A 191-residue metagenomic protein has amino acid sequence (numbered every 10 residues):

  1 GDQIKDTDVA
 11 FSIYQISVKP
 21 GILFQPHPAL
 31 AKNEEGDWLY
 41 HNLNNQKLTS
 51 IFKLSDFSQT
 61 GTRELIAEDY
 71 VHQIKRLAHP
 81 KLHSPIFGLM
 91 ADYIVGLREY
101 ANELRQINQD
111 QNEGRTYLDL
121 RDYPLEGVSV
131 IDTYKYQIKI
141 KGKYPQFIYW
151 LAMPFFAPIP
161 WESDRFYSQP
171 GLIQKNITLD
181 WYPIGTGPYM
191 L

Functional and structural regions predicted by a protein language model:
G1-Y93, Q137: Aromatic- and charge-enriched surface segment that lines or borders ligand/interaction sites
V95-K135, K139-L191: Gly/Pro-rich hinge or "lid" segments in bacterial periplasmic/extracellular proteins
